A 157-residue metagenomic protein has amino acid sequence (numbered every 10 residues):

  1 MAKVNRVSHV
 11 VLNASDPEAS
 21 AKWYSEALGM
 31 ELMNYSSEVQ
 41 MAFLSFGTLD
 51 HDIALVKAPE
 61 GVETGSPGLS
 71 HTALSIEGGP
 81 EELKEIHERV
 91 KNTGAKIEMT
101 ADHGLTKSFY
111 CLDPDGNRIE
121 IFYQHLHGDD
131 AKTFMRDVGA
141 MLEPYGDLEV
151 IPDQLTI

Functional and structural regions predicted by a protein language model:
A2, L12-I53, K57: Core segments of cupin and vicinal oxygen chelate
N5-H9, P67-H71: Short, solvent-exposed beta-strand edge segments and adjacent coil->beta transition regions
A14-A19, A73-R118, Y123-D129, A140-I157: Vicinal oxygen chelate
E31-S36, Y123-A131: Conserved catalytic-core motifs of GNAT/GCN5-like acyltransferases
V39, L69, T106: Short coil/loop residues immediately preceding or within conserved phosphate-binding loops of NTP-utilizing enzyme
L44-G47, V62-T64, Y110: Short glycine-biased active-site loop of nucleotidyltransferases that positions the nucleotide triphosphate and helps
K132-R136: Flexible, disordered linker segments and immediate boundary regions flanking tandem C2H2 zinc-finger modules
